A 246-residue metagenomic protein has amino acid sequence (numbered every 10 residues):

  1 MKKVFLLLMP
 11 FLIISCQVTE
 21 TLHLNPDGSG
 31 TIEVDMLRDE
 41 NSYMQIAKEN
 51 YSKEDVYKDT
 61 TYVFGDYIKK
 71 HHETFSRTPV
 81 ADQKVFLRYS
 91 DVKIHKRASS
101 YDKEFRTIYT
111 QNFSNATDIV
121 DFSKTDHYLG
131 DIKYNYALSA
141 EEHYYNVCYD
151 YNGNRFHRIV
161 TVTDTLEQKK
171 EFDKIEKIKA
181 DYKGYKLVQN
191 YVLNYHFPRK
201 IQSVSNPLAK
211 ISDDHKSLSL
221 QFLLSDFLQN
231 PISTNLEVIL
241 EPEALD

Functional and structural regions predicted by a protein language model:
M1-L24: Bacterial Sec-dependent N-terminal signal peptides
K3, E20, D35-R38, Q111 (+1 more regions): Functionally constrained cores in energy, signaling, and assembly domains
L7, L22, G28-G30, S203 (+1 more regions): A generic structural micro-environment signature that highlights single residues at secondary-structure boundaries
Q17-Y89: Start-of-domain marker
E73-D246: Mature, soluble, non-transmembrane domains
